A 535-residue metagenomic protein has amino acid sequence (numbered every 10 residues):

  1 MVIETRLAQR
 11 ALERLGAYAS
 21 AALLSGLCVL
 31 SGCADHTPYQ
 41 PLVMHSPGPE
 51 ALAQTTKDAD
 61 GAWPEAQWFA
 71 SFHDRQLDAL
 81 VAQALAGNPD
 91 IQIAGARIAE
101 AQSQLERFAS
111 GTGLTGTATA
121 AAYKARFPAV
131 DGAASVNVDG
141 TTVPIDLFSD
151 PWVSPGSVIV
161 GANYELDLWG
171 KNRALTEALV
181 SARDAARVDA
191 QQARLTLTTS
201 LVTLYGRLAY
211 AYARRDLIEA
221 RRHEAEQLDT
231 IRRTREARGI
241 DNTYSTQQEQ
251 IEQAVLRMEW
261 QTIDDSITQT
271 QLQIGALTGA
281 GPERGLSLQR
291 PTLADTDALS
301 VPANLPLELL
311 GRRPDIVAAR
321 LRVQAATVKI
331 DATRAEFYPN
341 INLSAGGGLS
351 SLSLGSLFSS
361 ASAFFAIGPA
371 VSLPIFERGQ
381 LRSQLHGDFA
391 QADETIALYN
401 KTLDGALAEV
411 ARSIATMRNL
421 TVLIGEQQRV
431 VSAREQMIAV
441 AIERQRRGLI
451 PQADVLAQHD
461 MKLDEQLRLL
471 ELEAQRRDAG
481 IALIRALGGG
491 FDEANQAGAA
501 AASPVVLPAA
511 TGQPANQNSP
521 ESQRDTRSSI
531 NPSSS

Functional and structural regions predicted by a protein language model:
V2-L7, L12-A86, A134-I145, S149 (+6 more regions): Terminal intrinsically disordered/low-complexity segments used for targeting and assembly
Q83-Q92, A99-L114, F127-A129, F148 (+11 more regions): A glycine-/polar-enriched beta->alpha junction
I93-F108, A193, L197-A220, E224-T234 (+8 more regions): Amphipathic alpha-helical coiled-coil segments
A118-K124, L343-L349: Transmembrane beta-barrel strands of outer-membrane/channel proteins
P128-N137, P144-D229: Compact, aliphatic and Gly/Pro-tolerant "microcore" segments centered on a short helix or tight beta-hairpin and their
R238-D241, I450: Structural signature of alpha-solenoid helical repeat scaffolds
I263, P314-D315, L321, L472: Metallo-beta-lactamase
